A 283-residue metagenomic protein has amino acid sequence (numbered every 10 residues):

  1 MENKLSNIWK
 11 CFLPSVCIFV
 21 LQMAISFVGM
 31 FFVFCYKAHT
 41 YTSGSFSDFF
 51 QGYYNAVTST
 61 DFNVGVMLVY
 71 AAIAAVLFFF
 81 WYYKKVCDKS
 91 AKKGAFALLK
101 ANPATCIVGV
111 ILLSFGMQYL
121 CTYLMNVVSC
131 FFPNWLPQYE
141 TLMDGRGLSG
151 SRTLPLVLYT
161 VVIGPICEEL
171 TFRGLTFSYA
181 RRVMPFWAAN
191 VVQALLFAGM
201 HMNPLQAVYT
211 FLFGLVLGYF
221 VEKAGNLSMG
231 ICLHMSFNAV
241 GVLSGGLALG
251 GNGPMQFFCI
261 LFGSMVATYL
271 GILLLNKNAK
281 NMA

Functional and structural regions predicted by a protein language model:
M1-I107, F115, A239-A283: N-terminal, membrane-interfacial amphipathic/helix-forming hydrophobic leader that caps and precedes the first
L5, W9, L13, A104-V108 (+7 more regions): Alpha-helical membrane-protein architecture signal
M23, F27, F115, Y119-Y123 (+7 more regions): Transmembrane alpha-helix boundary/anchor motif
M23, F27, F31, A194 (+2 more regions): Functionally important transmembrane alpha-helices
F27-C35, Y123-F131, L170, Y179: Membrane-spanning helices that line or support transport/gating and their immediate boundary helices in channels
T42-F46, Q51-V57, K89-G164, R182: Juxtamembrane helix-loop-helix connectors linking adjacent transmembrane helices in multi-pass membrane enzymes
I163, G174-M184, G199-L205, S228-I231: Short, amphipathic, aromatic/basic-enriched membrane-interface segments that mark the entry/exit of transmembrane
C167-V192, Y219-N226: Membrane-interface helix/loop boundary segments of multi-pass membrane proteins
